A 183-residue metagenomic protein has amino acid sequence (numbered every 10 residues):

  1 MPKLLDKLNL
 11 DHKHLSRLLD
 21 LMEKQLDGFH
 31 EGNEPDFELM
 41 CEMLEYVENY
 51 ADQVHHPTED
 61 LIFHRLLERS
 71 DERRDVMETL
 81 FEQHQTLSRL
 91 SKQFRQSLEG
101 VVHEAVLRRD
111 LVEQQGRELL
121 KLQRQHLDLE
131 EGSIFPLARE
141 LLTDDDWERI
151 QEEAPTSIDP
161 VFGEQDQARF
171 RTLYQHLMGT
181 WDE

Functional and structural regions predicted by a protein language model:
M1-E183: Small-residue-biased structural context
